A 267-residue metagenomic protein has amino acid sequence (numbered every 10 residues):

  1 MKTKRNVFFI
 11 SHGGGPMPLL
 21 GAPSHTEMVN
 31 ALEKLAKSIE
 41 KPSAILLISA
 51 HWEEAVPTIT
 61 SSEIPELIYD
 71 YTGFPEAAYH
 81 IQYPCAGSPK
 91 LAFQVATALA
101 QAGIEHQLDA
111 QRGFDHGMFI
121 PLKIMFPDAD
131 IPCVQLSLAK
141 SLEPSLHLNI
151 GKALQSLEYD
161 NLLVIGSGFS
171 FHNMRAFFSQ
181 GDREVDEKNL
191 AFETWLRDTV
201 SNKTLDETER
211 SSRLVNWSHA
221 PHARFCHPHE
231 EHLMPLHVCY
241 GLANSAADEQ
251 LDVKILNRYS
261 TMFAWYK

Functional and structural regions predicted by a protein language model:
K2-A102, H106: A short aromatic-anchored loop/beta-hairpin motif
N6-S11, A44-S49, L136, L157-S170 (+1 more regions): Beta-strand elements within well-structured catalytic alpha/beta cores of enzymes that handle phosphate/sulfate esters
P23-E27, A86, P144-L148, H227-E230: Conserved phosphate-coordination/catalytic loops
E27-S38, S145-D160: Long, well-ordered alpha-helical scaffolding segments within enzyme catalytic domains, especially pronounced
A50-E54, P65, R112-L122, S170: Short glycine-enriched loops at secondary-structure junctions
A78-A86, L108, S137-P144, A223: Flexible, glycine/proline-enriched loop segments at strand-loop-helix junctions that form or flank small-ligand binding
A92-L148, A153: Internal, conserved structured core segments that host functional sites
Q94-T97, Q101, I131-P132, L142 (+3 more regions): Surface-exposed, charge/polar-rich loops and edge strands
